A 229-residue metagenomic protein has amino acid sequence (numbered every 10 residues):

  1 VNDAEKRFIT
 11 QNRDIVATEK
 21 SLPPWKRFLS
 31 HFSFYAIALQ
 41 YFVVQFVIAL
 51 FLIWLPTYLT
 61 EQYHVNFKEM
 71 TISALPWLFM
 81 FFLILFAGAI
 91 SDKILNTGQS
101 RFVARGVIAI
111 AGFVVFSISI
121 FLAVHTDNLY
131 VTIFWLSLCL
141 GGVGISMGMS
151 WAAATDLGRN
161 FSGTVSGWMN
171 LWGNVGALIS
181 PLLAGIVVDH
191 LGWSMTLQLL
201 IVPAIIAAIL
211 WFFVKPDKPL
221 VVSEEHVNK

Functional and structural regions predicted by a protein language model:
V1-I37, K229: Juxtamembrane intracellular "pre-TM" segments in multi-pass secondary transporters
H31-G88, M147, W151, T155: Extracytoplasmic gate region of multi-pass secondary transporters
F42, A74-L78, S137, G167-V175: Transmembrane alpha-helical cores of Major Facilitator Superfamily
L59-T60, I90-S91, L95, G185-G192: Interfacial helix-cap and linker-helix signal at transmembrane-aqueous boundaries of multi-pass secondary transporters
F102-M149: C-terminal transmembrane helical hairpin of 12-TM major facilitator-type secondary transporters
A104-V107, I186-P203: A membrane-interface helix-boundary motif in multi-pass transporters
A123-V124, I201-N228: Multi-pass alpha-helical transporter architecture, strongest for 12-TM Major Facilitator/SLC carriers used
T155, R159-H190: A late C-terminal transmembrane helix in Major Facilitator Superfamily
